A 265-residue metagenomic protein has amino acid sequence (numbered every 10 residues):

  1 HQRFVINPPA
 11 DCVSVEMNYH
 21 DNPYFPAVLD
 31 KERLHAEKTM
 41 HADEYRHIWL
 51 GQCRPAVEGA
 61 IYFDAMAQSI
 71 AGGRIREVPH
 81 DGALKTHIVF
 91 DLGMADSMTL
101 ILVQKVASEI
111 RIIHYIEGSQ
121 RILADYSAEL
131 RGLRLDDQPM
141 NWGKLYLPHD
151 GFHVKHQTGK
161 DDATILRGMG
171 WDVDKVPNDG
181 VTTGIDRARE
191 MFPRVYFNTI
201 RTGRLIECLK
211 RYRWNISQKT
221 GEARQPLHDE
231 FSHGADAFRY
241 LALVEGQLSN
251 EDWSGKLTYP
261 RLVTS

Functional and structural regions predicted by a protein language model:
H1-V28: Replace "adjacent to P-loop NTPase cores in ATP/GTP-dependent enzymes" with "adjacent to NTP-binding cores
F4-A10, A67-I70, R76-P79, T164-M169 (+1 more regions): Short, conserved catalytic or adaptor-binding loops enriched in Gly and charged residues
V13-V15, I88, Y146, D174: Hydrophobic/aromatic beta-strand patches that form the interior of the parallel beta-sheet core in alpha/beta enzyme
V15-M17, W49, V176: Hydrophobic residues at beta-strand termini and immediately following loops that shape nucleotide-binding pockets
P23-L92: ATPase catalytic-site recognition across NTP-hydrolyzing enzymes
M98-V103, R239: Short beta-strand scaffold segments in enzyme catalytic cores
I101-L227, G246-D252, L257-S265: Mg2+-dependent endonuclease catalytic cores in nucleic-acid-processing enzymes, primarily RNase H-like
H228-N250: Acidic, Mg2+-coordinating catalytic module of metal-dependent nucleases/exonucleases that use a two-metal-ion mechanism
